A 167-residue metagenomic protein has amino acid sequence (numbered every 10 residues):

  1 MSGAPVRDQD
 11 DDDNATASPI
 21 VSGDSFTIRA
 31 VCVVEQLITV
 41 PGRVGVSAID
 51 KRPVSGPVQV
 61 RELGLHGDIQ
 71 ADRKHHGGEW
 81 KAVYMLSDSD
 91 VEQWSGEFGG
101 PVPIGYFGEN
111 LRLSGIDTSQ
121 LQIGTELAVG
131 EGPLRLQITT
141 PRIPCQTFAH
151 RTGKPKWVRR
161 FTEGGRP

Functional and structural regions predicted by a protein language model:
S2-H150, K156-W157: Electropositive, beta-rich accessory/interaction domains or terminal extensions that provide binding surfaces
P155-G165: Acidic/glycine-rich phosphate/pyrophosphate-binding loops and surrounding catalytic core that coordinate Mg2+
